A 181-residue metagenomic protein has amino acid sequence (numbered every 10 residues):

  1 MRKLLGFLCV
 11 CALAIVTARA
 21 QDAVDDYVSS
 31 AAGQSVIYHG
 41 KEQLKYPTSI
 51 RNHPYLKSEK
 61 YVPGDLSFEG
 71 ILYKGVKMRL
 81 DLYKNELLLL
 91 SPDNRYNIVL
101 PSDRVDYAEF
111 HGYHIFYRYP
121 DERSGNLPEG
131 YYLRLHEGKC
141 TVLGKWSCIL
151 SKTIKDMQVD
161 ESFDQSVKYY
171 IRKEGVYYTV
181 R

Functional and structural regions predicted by a protein language model:
M1-V24: Bacterial Sec-dependent N-terminal signal peptides
R2, Q21-A32, G64, Y131-L133: Generic hydrophobic, helix-prone segments enriched in Leu/Val/Ile
A18-H53: Sec-dependent signal peptide cleavage junction
K45-T48, K57-S67: A short, Trp-centered hydrophobic/proline-enriched beta-strand micro-motif
P54-S58, K77-R79: Short secondary-structure boundary/capping segments within folded domains
G64-R181: Aromatic-patch recognition
